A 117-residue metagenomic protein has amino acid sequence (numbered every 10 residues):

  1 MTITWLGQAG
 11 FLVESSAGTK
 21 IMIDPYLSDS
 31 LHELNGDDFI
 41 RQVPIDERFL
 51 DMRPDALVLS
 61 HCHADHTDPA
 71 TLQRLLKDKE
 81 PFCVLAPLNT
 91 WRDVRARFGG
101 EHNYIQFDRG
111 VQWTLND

Functional and structural regions predicted by a protein language model:
M1-A9: Bacterial Sec-exported substrate-binding components of ABC uptake systems
M1-T2, D78-V84: Short active-site oxyanion
M1-T2, E14-I21, Q112-D117: Beta-strand-turn-beta hairpins that frame and shape the catalytic cleft of phosphate-ester-processing enzymes
A9, D29-S30, C62-T67, W91-V94 (+1 more regions): Active-site environment of divalent metal-dependent phosphoester hydrolases
G18-V58, C62, A70-K77: Pre-active-site segment of Zn-dependent metallo-hydrolases
A86-D117: Metallo-beta-lactamase
